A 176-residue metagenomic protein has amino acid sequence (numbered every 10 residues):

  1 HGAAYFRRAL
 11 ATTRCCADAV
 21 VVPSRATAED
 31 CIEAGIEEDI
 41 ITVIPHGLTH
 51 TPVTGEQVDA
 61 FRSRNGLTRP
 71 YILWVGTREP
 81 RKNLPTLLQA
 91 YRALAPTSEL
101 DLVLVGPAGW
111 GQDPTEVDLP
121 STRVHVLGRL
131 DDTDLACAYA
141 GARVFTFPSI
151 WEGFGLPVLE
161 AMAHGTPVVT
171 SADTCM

Functional and structural regions predicted by a protein language model:
H1-M176: Carbohydrate transferase catalytic cores enriched for Leloir-type hexosyltransferases
